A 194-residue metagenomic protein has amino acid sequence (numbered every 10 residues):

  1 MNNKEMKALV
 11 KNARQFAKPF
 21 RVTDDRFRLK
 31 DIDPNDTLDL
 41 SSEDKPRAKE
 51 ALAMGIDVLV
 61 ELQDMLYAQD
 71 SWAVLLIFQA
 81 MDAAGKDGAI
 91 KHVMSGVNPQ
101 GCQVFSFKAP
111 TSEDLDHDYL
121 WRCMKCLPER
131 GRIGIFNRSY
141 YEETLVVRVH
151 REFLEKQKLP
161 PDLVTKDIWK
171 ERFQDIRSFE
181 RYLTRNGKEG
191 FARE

Functional and structural regions predicted by a protein language model:
M1-E194: Flexible, compositionally biased loop and terminal segments
